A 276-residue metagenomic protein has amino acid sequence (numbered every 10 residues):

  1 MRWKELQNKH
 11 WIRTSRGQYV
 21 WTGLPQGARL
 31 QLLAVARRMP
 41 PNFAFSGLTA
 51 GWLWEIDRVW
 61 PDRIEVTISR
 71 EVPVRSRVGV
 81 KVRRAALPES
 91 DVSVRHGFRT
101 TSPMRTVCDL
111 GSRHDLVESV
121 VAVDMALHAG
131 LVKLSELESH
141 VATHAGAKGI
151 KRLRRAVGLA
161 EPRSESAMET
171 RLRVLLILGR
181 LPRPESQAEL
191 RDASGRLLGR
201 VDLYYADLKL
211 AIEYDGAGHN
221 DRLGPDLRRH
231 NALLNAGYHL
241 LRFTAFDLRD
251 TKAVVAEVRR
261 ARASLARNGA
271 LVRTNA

Functional and structural regions predicted by a protein language model:
M1, P41, R84, L127-A276: Surface segments flanking catalytic/ligand-binding clefts of nucleic-acid enzymes
M1-K151, E185, A266-A276: Short gly/ser-rich loop at a beta-strand->alpha-helix junction or flexible surface loop bordering the NTP-binding
